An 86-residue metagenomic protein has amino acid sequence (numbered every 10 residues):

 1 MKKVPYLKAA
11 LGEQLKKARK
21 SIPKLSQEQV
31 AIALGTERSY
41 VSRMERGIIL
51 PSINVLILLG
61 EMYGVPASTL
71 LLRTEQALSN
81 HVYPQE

Functional and structural regions predicted by a protein language model:
M1-I22: A short, Lys/Arg-rich alpha-helix, primarily the initiator
M1-K3, L71-E86: Short, charged recognition helix plus adjacent turn of helix-turn-helix-like nucleic-acid-binding domains
E13, K24-L25, P51-N54: Residue-level signal for the short linker/turn that defines the boundary of a DNA-recognition helix
K16-K17, E28, I57: Residues within the helices of the helix-turn-helix
R19, A31, G60: The alpha-helix within a helix-turn-helix
K20, G35, R46-I48, E75: Residue-level detection of the helix-turn-helix DNA-binding "recognition helix"
P23-R43: Short alpha-helical DNA-recognition segment
G35, N54-T69: DNA major-groove recognition helix of helix-turn-helix/homeodomain DNA-binding modules
